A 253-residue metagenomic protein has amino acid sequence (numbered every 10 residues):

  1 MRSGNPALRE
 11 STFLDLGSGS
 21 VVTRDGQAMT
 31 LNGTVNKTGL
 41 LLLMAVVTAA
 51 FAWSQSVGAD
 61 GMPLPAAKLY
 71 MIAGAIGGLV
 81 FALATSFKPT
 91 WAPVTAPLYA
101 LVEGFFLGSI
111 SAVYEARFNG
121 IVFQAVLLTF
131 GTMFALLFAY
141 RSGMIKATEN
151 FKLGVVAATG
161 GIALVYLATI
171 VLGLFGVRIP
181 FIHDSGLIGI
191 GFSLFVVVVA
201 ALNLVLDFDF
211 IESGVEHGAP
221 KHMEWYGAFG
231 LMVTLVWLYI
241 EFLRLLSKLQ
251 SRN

Functional and structural regions predicted by a protein language model:
M1-N253: A hydrophobic alpha-helical transmembrane-helix feature that marks the membrane cores and membrane-interface segments
